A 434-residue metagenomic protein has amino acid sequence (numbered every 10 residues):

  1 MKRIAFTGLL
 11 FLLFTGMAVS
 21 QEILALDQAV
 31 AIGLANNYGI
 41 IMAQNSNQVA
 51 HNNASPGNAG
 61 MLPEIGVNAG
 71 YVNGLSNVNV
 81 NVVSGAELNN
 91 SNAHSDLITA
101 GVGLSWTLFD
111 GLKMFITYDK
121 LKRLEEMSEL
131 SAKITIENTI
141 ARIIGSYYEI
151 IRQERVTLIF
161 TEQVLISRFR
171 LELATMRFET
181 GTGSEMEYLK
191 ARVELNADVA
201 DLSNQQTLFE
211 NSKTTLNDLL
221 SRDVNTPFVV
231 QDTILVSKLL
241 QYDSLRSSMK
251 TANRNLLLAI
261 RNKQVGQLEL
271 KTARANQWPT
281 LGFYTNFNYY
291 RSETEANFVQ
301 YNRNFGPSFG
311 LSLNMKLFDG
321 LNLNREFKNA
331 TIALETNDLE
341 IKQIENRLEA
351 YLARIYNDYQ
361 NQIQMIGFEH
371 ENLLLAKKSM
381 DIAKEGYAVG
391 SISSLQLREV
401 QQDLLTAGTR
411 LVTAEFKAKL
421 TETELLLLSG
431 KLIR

Functional and structural regions predicted by a protein language model:
M1-I32, N81-S84, Q206-S244, L426-R434: Terminal intrinsically disordered/low-complexity segments used for targeting and assembly
V19-G70, S76, V224-Q267, K316-L317 (+3 more regions): Bacterial Sec-pathway N-terminal export signals of envelope proteins
Q21, N68-G103, Q231-K238, K271 (+1 more regions): Small/polar, glycine/serine/threonine/aspartate-rich low-complexity segments that form flexible
Q28, N52, N138-K250, D358 (+2 more regions): Periplasmic alpha-helical coiled-coil/stalk elements that build and connect Gram-negative outer-membrane
I41-N45, N58-A59, H94, L108-I136 (+11 more regions): Sec/SRP-type N-terminal targeting helices
A200-R222, L373-K431: Short segments within alpha-helical structural elements
